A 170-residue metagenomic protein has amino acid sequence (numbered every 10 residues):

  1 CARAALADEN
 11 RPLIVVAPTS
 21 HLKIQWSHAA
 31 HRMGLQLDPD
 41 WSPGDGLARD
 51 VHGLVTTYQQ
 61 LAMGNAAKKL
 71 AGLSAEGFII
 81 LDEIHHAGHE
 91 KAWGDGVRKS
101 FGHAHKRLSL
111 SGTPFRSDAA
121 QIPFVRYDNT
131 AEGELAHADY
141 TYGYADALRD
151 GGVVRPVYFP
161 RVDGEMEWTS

Functional and structural regions predicted by a protein language model:
C1: Hydrophobic positions on the alpha1 helix immediately C-terminal to the Walker A/P-loop
A4-M33: Conserved Walker A/P-loop ATP-binding site and its immediately adjacent core in helicase/helicase-like ATPase domains
L6-D8, G46-R49, L70-L73, R98-A104 (+1 more regions): Conserved catalytic network of the ASCE P-loop NTPase/AAA+ motor domain
N10-R11, Q36, A75-E76, H103-K106 (+2 more regions): Short glycine-/polar-rich loops that comprise or flank the Walker A/P-loop and associated switch/sensor motifs
S20-L22, Q59-A62, H85-H86, T113-S117 (+2 more regions): Conserved nucleotide-binding/hydrolysis micro-motifs of P-loop NTPases
A30-A67: Inter-Walker segment of RecA-like/P-loop motor cores
Y58-Q60, K69-S109, T113-R116: SF2 helicase catalytic motif II
A119-S170: Interdomain helical connector at the RecA1-RecA2 junction of SF1/SF2 helicase-like NTPases
